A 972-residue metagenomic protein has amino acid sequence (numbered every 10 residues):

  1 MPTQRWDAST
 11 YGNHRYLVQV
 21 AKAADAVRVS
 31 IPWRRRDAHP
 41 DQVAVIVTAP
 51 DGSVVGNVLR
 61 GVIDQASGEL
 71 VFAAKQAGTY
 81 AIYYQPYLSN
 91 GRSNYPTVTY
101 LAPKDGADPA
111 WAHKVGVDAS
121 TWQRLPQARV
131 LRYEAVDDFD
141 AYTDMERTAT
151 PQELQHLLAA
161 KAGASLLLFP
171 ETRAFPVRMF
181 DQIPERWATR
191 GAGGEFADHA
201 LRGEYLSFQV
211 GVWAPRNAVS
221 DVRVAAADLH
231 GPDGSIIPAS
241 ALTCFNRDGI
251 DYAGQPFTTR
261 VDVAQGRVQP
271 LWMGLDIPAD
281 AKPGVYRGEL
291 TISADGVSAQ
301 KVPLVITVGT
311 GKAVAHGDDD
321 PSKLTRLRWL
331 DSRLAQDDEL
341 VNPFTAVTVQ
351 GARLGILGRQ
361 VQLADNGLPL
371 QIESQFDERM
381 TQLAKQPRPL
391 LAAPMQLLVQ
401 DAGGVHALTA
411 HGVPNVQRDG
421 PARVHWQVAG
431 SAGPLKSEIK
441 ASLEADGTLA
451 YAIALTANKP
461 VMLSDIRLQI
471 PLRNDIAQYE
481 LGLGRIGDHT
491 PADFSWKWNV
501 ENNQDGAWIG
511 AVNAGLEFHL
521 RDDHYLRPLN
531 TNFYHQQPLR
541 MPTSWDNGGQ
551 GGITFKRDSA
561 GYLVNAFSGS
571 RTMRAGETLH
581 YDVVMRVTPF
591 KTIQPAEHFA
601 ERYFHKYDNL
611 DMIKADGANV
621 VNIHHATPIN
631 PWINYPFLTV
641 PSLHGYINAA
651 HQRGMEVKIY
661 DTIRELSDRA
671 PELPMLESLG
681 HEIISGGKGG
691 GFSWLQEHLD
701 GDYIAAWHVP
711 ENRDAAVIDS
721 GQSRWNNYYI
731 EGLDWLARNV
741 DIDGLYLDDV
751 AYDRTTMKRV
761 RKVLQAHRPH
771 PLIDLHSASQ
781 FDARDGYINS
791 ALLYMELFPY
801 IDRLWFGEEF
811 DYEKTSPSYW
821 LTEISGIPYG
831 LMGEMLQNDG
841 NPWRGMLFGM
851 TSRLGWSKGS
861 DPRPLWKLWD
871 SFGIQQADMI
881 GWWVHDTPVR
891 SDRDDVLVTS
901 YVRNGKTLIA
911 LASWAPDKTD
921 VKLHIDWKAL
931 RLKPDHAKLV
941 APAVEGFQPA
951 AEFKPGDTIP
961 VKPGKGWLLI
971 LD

Functional and structural regions predicted by a protein language model:
M1-R35, W508, F518-L520, R890-L932: Carbohydrate-binding surface patches
M1-W187, A192-A281, M541: Alpha-mannosidase-like glycoside hydrolase catalytic domains involved in N-glycan trimming, generalizing to other
Q76-Y84, A950-D972: C-terminal beta-strand-rich structural cap/linker in extracellular carbohydrate-active enzymes
P109-E134, D248-D262, W272-L275, A279-A281 (+4 more regions): Beta-strand/loop-rich accessory regions of lumenal/periplasmic or secreted enzymes, predominantly carbohydrate-active
V210, G284-D295: A short beta-strand micro-motif common to beta-rich folds, especially ectodomain repeats
Q265, Q269, S298-V302, V314 (+6 more regions): Conserved structural scaffold segments of CAZyme catalytic domains across common CAZy folds
G576, R761-L764, R768-K938, K965-W967: Active-site-proximal substrate-binding groove within the catalytic cores of carbohydrate-active enzymes
I659-V740: Active-site-adjacent "subsite" loops/lids of carbohydrate-active enzymes
